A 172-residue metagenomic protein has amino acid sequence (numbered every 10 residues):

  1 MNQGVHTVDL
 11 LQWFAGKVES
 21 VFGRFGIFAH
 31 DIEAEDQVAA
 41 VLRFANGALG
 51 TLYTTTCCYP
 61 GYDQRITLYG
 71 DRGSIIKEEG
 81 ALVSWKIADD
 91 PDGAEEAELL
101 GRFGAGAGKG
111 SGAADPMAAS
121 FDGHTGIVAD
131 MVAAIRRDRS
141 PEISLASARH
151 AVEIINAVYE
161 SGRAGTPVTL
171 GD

Functional and structural regions predicted by a protein language model:
M1-L49, T55-G61, A146: Rossmann-like dinucleotide-binding domain that binds NAD(P)(H)
T7-V8, H124-A129, I155-N156: A general structural signal for well-ordered alpha-helical segments in protein cores
G26, Y53-C57, T67-D71, G171-D172: Glycine-rich Rossmann NAD(P)(H)-binding loop
F44, I66-T67, D71-A146: C-terminal glycine/acidic-rich active-site capping loop/insertion
T51-T54, K77-E79: Beta-strand scaffold of nucleotide-dependent catalytic cores
A148-G162: C-terminal hydrophobic helical "lid"/dimerization subdomain of Rossmann-like NAD(P)H-dependent oxidoreductases
E160-D172: C-terminal capping/lid region of NAD(P)-dependent oxidoreductase domains
